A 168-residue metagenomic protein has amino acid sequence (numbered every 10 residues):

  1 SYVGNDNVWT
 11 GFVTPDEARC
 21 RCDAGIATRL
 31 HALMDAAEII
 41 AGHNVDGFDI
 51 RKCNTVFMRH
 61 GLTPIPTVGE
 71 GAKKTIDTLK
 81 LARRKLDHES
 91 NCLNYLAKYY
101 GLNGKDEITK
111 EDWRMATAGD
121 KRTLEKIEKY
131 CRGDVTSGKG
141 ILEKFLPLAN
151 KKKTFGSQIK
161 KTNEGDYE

Functional and structural regions predicted by a protein language model:
S1-A36: Conserved RNase H-like, two-metal-ion catalytic cores of nucleic-acid enzymes
S1-F12, I39-G156: Metal-dependent phosphoesterase core characteristic of DEDDh/y 3'-5' exonuclease domains
K161-E168: Cys/His-rich short segments
